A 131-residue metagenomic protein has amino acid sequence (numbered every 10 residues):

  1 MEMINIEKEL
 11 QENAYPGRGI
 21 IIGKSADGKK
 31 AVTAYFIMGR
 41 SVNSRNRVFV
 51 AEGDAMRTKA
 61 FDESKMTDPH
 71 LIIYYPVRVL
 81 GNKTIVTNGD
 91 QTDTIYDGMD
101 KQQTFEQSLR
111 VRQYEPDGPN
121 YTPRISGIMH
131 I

Functional and structural regions predicted by a protein language model:
M1-I131: Conserved short alpha-helical segments that host acidic/polar catalytic motifs at enzyme active sites
